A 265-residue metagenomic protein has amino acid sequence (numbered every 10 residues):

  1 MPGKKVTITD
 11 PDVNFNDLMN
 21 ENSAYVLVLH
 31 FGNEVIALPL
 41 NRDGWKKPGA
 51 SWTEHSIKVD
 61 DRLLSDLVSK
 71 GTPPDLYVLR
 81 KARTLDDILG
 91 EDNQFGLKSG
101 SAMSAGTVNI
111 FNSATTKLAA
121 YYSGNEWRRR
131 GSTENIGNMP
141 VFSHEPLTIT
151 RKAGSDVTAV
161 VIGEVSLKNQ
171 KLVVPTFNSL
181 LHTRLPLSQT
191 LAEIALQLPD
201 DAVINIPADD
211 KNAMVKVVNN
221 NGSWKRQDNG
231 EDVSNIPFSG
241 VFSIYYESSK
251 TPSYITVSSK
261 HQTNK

Functional and structural regions predicted by a protein language model:
M1-T9, L29-T107, G137-D201, S243-K265: A short, polar beta-strand/turn micro-motif
P11-V13, L18, D60-L63, S132: Hydrophobic loop/turn residues within beta-sheet-rich immunoglobulin-like superfamily modules
N20-N22, M103: Short coil-to-beta strand junction motifs in C2/discoidin
N22-A24, H144, S239: Extracellular Ig-like/FN3 beta-sandwich strand-entry sites
H30-E34, N112-T116, A208-N212: Change "in extracellular beta-sheet-rich domains … of secreted and cell-surface proteins" to "in beta-sheet-rich domains
A114-S143, A213-P237: A cross-kingdom feature marking solvent-exposed beta-strand/loop segments within repeated, beta-rich binding/scaffold
I204-I206: Extended alpha-helical rod segments
